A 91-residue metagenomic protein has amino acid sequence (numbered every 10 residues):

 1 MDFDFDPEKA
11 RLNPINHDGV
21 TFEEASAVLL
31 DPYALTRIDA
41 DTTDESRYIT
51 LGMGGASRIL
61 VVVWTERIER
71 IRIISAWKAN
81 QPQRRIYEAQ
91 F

Functional and structural regions predicted by a protein language model:
M1-F91: Ribonuclease/tRNase effector modules and their secretory precursors
